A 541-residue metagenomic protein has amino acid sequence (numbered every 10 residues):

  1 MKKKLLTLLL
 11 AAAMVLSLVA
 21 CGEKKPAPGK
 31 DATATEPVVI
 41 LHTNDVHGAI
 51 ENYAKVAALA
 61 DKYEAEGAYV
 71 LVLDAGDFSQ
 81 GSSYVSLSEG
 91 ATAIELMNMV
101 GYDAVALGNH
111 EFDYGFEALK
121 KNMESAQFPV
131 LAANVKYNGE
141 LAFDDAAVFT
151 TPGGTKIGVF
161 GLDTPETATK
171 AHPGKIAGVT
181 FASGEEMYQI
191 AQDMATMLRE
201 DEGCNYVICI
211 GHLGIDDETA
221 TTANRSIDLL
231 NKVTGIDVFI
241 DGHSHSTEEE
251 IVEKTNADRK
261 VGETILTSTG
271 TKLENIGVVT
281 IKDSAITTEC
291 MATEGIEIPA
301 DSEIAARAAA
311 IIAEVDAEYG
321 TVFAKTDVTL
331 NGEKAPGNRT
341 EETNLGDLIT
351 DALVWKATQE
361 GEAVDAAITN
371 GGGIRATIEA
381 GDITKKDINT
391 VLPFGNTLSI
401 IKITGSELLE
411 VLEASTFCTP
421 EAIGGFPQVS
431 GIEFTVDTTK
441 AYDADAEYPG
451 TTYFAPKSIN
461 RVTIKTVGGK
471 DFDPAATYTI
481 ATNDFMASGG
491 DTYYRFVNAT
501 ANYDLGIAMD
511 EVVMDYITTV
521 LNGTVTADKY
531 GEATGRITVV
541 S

Functional and structural regions predicted by a protein language model:
M1-L10: Positively charged n-region of N-terminal signal peptides that target proteins for export
L9, E186-D193, Y206, N224 (+12 more regions): Generic recognition of stable, solvent-exposed alpha-helical segments in well-folded globular domains
S17-A20: C-terminal motif of bacterial Sec signal peptides marking the signal peptidase cleavage site
G22-I298, T340, L345-W355, A367-T369 (+2 more regions): Acidic, metal/ion-coordinating pockets
A34-V39, A49-A58, E64, Q127-A133 (+4 more regions): Feature captures C-terminal
H42-N44, A177-G178, L330-R339, T390-T397 (+1 more regions): Glycine- and acidic
E289-A292, V322-T329, I400-K402: Short amphipathic
P299-N389: Hard-cation-handling environments
